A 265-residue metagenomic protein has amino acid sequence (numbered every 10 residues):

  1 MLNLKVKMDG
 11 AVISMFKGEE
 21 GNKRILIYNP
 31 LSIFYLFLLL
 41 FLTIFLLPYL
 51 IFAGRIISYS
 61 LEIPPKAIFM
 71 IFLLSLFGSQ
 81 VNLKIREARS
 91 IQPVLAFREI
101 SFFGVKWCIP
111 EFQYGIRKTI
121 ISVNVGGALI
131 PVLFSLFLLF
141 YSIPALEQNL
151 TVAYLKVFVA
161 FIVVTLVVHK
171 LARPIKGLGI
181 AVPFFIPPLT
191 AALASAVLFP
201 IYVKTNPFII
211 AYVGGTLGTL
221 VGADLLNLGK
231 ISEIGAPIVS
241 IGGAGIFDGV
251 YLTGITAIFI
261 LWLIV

Functional and structural regions predicted by a protein language model:
M1-M15: N-terminal amphipathic/basic-hydrophobic helices that include classical n-h-c signal peptides and signal-anchor
F16-A53, S60-M70, V182-I186, A194-V265: C-terminal transmembrane helix-loop-helix hairpin of multi-pass membrane proteins
I44-I56, V132-S142: Membrane-embedded alpha-helical segments in integral membrane proteins
I51-R55, Q80-R89, I109-E111, L166-G177 (+1 more regions): C-terminal ends of transmembrane helices
I63-R89: Glycine/small-residue-rich interface belts in oligomeric ring/scaffold proteins and their assembly partners
R86-L136: A glycine-rich, hydrophobic loop/mini-helix early in the fold
F112-L129, T151-A153, L178, I241-F247: Membrane-water interface at loop-to-transmembrane-helix junctions
A128-P131, S135-P207, G215-L220, L228: Conserved mixed alpha/beta catalytic, RNA-binding, or beta-rich assembly cores of soluble enzyme, regulatory
